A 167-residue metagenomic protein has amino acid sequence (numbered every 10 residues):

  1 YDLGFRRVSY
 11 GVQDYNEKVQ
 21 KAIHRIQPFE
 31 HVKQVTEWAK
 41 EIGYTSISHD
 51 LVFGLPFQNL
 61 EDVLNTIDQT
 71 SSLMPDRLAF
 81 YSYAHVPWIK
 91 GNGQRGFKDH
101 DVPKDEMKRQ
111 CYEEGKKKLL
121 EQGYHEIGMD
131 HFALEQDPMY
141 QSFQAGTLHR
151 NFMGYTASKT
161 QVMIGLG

Functional and structural regions predicted by a protein language model:
Y1-Q122: Conserved non-cysteine loop/helix-boundary elements of the Radical SAM core domain that shape
G91-G167: A C-terminal junction/extension of Radical SAM enzymes
